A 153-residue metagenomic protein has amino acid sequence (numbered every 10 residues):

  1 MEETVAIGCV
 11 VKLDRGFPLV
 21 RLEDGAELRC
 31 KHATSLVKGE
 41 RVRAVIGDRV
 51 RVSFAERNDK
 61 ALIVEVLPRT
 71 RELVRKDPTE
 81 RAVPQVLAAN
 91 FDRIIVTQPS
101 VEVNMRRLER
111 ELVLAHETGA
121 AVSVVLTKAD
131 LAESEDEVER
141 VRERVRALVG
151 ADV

Functional and structural regions predicted by a protein language model:
M1-M105: N-terminal accessory targeting/assembly segments
D24-A26, P78-T79, E109-L112, V138-V141: Short, glycine/charged-enriched secondary-structure capping and boundary segments
G25, N58, E117, L148-G150: Short, well-ordered coil/turn elements that cap or connect secondary structure elements
G47, A115, T127: Residue-level signal for inorganic ion chemistry
V96, V124-L126: Structural beta-sheet core signal
V101, A129-D130: Short, glycine/serine-rich, charged loops/turns that create anion-binding and catalytic segments at active sites
R107-A121: Histidine-anchored nucleotide/phosphate-binding helix
A121, D130-V153: Canonical P-loop GTPase G-domain recognition
